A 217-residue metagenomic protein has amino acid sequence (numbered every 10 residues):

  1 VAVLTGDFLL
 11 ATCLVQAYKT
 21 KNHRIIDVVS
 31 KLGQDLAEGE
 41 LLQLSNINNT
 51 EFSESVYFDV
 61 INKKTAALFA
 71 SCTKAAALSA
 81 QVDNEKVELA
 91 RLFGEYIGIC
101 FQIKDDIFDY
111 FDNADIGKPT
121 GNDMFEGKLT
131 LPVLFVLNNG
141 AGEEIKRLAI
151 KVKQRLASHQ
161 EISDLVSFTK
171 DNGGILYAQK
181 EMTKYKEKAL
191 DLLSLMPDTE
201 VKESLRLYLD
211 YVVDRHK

Functional and structural regions predicted by a protein language model:
V1-K217: All-alpha prenyltransferase/terpene-synthase fold signal
